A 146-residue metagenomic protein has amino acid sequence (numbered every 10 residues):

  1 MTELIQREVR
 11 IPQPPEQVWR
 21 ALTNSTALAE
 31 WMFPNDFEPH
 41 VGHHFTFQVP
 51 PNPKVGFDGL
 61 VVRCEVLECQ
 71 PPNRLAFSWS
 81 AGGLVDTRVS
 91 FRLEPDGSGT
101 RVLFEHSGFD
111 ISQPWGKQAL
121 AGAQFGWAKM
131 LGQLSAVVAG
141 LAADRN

Functional and structural regions predicted by a protein language model:
M1-P15: Terminal, regulation- and interaction-focused segments at domain boundaries
Q6, Q17, T26-G59, R74 (+1 more regions): Short beta-edge strand/loop motif at the mouth of beta-sheet-based domains
R7-V9, V61-L67, R88-P95: Hydrophobic/aromatic beta-strand elements that line small-molecule binding cavities or substrate pockets in beta-rich
P15-E16, F37-P39, L67-N73, R92-R101: A short, structured loop/turn motif at beta-sheet edges
V18, L28, F45, V66 (+4 more regions): Hydrophobic pocket/interface hotspot
K54-C69, L75-S80: Helix-adjacent hinge/juxtasegments
A81-K129, R145-N146: Beta-strand/loop substructures that line and gate deep hydrophobic ligand-binding cavities in soluble
A136-N146: Short, highly charged C-terminal tails/helix-capping segments
